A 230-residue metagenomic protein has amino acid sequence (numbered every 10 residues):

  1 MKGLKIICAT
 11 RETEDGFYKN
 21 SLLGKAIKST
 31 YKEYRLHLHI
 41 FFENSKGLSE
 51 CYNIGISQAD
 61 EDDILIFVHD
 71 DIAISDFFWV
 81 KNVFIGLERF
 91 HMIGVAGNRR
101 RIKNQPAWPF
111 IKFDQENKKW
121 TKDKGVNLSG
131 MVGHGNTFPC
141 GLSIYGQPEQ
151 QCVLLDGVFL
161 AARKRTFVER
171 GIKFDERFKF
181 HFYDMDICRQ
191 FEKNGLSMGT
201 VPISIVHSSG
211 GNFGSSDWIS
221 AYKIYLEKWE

Functional and structural regions predicted by a protein language model:
M1-S29, H39: N-proximal low-complexity "stem/linker" segments adjacent to membrane-targeting elements
Y34-G47: A short beta-strand-loop structural module common to alpha/beta enzyme folds
S45, A73, F77-V126: Conserved donor NDP-sugar-binding/catalytic core segment of glycosyltransferases
S45-A59, F78: Glycine-rich, basic loop-to-helix element that forms the pyrophosphate-binding segment of sugar-nucleotide handling
D62-A73: Short beta-strand-to-loop acidic/aromatic patch adjacent to the donor-nucleotide binding site
N127-A162: A recurrent flexible, glycine/aromatic-enriched loop bordering the glycosyltransferase active site that acts as
L154-D156, E176-E230: C-terminal catalytic/acceptor-binding lobe
V168-R177: Conserved nucleotide-sugar donor-binding catalytic segment
